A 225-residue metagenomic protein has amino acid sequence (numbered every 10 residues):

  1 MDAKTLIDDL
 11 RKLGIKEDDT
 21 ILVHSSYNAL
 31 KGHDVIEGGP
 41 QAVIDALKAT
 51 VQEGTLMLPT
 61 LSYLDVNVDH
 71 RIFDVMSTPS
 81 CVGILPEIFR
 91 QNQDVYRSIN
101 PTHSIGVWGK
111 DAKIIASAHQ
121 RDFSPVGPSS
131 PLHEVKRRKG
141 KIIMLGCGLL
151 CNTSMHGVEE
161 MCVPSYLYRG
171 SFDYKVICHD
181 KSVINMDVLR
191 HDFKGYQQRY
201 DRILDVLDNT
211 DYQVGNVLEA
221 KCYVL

Functional and structural regions predicted by a protein language model:
M1-L225: N-terminal and secondary-structure boundary signal
